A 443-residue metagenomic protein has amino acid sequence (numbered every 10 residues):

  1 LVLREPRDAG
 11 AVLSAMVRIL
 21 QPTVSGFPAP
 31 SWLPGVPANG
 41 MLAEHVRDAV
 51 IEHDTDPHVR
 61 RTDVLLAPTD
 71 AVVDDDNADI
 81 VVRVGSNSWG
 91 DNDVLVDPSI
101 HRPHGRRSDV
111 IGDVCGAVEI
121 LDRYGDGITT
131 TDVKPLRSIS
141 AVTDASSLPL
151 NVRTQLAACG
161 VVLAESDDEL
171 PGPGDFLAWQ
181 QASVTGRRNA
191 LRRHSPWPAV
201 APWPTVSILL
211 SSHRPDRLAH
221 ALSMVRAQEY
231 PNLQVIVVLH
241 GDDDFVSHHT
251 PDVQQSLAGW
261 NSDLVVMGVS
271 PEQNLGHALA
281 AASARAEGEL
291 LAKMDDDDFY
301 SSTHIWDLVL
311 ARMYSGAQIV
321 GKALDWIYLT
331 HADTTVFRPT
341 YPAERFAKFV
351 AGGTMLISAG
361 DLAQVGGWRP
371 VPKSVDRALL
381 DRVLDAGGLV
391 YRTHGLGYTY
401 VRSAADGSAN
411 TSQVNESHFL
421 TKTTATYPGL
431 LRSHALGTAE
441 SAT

Functional and structural regions predicted by a protein language model:
P103, S108-D113, A117-V118, D122-L150 (+1 more regions): N-proximal low-complexity "stem/linker" segments adjacent to membrane-targeting elements
G116-G127, V320, W326-I327, R338-I357: A recurrent flexible, glycine/aromatic-enriched loop bordering the glycosyltransferase active site that acts as
T129-R137, E287-G288, F349-G366: Conserved nucleotide-sugar donor-binding and metal-coordinating catalytic region shared by glycosyltransferases
C159, S223-N232: Short, acidic, metal-binding catalytic loop of nucleotide-sugar glycosyltransferases
G268-A286: Glycine-rich, basic loop-to-helix element that forms the pyrophosphate-binding segment of sugar-nucleotide handling
L291: Short aromatic/hydrophobic "clamp" motif used to bind/position activated sugar donors
T303-T334: Conserved donor NDP-sugar-binding/catalytic core segment of glycosyltransferases
K373-D381, A386-G388: Acidic donor-binding loop at a coil-to-helix junction in glycosyltransferase catalytic cores that engages
